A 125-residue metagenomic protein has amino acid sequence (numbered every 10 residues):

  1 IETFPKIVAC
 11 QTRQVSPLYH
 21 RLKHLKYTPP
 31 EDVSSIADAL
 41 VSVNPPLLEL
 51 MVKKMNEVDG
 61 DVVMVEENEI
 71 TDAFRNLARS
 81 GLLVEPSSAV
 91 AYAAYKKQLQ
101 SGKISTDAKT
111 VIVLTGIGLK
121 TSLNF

Functional and structural regions predicted by a protein language model:
I1-V84: Active-site/ligand-binding loops adjacent to catalytic centers
E2, P29-E31, V90-F125: Phosphate-binding loop/pocket of nucleotide- and phosphate-handling active sites
S87: Replace "coordinates the UDP/GDP/TDP-sugar" with "coordinates nucleotide-activated sugar donors
